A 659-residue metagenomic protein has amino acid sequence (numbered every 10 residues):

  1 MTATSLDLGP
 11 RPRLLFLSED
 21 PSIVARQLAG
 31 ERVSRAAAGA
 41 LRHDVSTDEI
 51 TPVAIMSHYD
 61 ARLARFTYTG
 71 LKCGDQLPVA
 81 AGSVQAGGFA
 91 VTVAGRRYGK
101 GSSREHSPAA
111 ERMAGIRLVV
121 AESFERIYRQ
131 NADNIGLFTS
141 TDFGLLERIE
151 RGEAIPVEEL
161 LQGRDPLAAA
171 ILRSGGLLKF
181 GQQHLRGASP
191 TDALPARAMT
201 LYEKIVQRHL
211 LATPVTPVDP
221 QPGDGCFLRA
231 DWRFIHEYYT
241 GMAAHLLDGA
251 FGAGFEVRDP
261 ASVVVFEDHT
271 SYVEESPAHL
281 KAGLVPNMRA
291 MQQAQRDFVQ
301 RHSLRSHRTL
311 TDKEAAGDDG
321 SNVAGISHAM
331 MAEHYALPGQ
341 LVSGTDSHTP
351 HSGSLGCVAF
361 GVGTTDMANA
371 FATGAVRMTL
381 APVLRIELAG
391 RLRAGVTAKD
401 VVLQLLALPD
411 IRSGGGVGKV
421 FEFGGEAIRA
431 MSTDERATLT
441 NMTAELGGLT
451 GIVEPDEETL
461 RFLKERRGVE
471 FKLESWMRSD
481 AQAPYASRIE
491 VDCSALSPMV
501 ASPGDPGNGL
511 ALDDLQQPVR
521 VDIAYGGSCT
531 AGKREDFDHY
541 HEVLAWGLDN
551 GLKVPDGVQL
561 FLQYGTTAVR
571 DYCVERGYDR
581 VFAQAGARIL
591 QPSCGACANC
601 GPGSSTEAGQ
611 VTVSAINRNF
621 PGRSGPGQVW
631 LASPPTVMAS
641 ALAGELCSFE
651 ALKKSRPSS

Functional and structural regions predicted by a protein language model:
M1-S659: Fe-S-dependent hydro-lyases/dehydratases of central metabolism
